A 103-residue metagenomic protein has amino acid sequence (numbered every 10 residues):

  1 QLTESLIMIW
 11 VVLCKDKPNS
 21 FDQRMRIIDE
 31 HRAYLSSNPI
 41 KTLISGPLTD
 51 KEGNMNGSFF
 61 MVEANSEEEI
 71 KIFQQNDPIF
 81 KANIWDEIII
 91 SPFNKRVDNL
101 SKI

Functional and structural regions predicted by a protein language model:
E4, M8-I103: Conserved, structured core segments of small domains
